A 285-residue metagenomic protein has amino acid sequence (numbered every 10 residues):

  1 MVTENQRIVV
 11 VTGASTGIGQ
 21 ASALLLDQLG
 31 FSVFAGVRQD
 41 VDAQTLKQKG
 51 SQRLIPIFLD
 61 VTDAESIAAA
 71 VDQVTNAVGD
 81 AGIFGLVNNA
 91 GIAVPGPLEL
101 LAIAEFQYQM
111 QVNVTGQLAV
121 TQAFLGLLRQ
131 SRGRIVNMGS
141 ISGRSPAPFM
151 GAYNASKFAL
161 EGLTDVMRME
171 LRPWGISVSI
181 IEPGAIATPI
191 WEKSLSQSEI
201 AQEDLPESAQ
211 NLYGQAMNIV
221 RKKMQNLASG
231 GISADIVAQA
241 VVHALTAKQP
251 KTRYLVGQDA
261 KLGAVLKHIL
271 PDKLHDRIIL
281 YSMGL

Functional and structural regions predicted by a protein language model:
S15-T16: Conserved glycine-rich cofactor-binding loop
L59-D72, I103: The beta1-alpha1 cofactor-binding region of Rossmann-like NAD(H)/NADP(H)-dependent oxidoreductases
P97-L98, E105-Q107: Substrate-binding pocket helix/loop in short-chain dehydrogenase/reductase
E99, S145-G151: Active-site loop immediately N-terminal to the catalytic Tyr-X3-Lys motif of short-chain dehydrogenase/reductase
T121, S156-A159: Active-site helix of classical SDR
S140: Residue(s) in the substrate-gating loop at a strand-loop-helix junction that position the organic substrate next
P173-L227: C-terminal beta-strand-loop-alpha-helix "lid" module of Rossmann-like NAD(P)-dependent dehydrogenases
